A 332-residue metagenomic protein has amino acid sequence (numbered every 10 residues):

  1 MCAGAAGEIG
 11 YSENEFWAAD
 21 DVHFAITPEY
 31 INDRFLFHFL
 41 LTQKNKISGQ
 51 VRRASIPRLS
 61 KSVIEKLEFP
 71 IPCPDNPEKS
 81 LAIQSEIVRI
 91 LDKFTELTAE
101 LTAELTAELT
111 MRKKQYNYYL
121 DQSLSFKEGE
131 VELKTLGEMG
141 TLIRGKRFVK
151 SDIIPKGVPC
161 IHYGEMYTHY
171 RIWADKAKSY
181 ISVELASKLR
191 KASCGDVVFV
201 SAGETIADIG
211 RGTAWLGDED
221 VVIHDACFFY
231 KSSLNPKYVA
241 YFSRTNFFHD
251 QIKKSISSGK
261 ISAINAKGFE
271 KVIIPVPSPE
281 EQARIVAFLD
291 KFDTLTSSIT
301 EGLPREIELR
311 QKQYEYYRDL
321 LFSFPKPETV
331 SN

Functional and structural regions predicted by a protein language model:
M1-N45, R52-R53, H162, K188-R244: A short beta-sheet element
S12-E13, A18-D21, M139-K150, E165-D196: Sequence-specific dsDNA recognition surfaces
F16-D21, S55-P74, D220-A226, S257-S278: A short glycine-rich beta-alpha junction/loop motif
R53, R147-F148, L185-A186, S258 (+1 more regions): Short, solvent-exposed loop/turn positions at domain surfaces that link secondary-structure elements or cap domain
E65-K113, N117, V131-E132, E270-Q311 (+1 more regions): Amphipathic alpha-helical segments
F126-K146, E306, Y317: Non-catalytic DNA-recognition/assembly elements of restriction-modification systems
